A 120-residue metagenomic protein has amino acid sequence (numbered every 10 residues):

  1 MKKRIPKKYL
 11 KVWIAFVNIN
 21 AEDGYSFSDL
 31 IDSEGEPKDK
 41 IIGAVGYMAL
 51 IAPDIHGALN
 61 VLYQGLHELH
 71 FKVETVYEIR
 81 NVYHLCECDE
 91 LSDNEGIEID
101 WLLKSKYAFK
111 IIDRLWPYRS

Functional and structural regions predicted by a protein language model:
K2-V45, H56, N60-V61, G65-H67 (+1 more regions): Long, contiguous binding/interaction regions
G46-A52: Terminal, regulation- and interaction-focused segments at domain boundaries
H70-H84: Mid-chain, well-packed structural core segment of small domains
L85-K104: Short, low-order "capping/linker" segments at domain edges
